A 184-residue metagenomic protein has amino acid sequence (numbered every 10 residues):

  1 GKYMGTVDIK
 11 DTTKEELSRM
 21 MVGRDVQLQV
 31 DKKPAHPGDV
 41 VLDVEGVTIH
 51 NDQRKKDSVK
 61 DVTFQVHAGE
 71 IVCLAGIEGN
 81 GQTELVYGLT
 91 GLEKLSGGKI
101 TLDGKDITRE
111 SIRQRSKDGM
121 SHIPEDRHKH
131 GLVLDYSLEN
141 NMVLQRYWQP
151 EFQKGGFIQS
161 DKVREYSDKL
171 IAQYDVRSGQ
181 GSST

Functional and structural regions predicted by a protein language model:
G1-T184: Glycine-rich phosphate-binding loops of nucleotide-dependent enzymes
